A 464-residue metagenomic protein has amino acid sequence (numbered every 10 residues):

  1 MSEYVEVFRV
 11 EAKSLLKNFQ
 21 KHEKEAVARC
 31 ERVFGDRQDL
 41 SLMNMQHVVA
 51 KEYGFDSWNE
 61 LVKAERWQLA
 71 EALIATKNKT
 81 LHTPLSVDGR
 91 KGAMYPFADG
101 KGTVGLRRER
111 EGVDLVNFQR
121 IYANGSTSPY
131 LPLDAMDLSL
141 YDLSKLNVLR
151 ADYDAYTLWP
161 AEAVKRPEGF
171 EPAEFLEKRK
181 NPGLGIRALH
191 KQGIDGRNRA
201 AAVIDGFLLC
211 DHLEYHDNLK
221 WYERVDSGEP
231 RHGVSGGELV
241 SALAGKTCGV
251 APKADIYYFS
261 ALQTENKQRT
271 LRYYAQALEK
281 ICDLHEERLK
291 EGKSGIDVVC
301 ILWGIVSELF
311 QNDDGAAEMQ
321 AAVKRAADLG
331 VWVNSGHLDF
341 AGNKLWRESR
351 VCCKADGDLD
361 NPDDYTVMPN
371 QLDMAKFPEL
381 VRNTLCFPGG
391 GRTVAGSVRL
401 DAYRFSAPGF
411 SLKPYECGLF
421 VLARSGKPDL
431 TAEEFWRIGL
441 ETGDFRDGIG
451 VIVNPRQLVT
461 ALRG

Functional and structural regions predicted by a protein language model:
M1-H82: Intrinsically disordered, low-complexity eukaryotic regions enriched in glycine, serine and charged residues
G89-R197: Non-catalytic propeptide/linker segments at domain boundaries
A173-A201, R224-E229, D363-N370, V453-N454: N-terminal domain-start motif of subtilase-like serine proteases
G183-R187, G236-L243, A275-L278, A316-V323 (+2 more regions): Extracytoplasmic/secreted envelope proteins and their assembly/folding machinery, especially bacterial periplasmic
R187-W221, G228-Y274, G292-I296, F377-V381 (+2 more regions): Subtilisin-like serine protease catalytic core
G196, L262-C352, Y403-C417, F445: Substrate-binding/access-modulating region of protease and related hydrolase catalytic domains
D205, D328-V331, G336-S425, D429: Extracellular S/T/G-rich loop segment that most often corresponds to the catalytic His/Ser-adjacent loop
R446-G464: Caspase-like cysteine protease fold
